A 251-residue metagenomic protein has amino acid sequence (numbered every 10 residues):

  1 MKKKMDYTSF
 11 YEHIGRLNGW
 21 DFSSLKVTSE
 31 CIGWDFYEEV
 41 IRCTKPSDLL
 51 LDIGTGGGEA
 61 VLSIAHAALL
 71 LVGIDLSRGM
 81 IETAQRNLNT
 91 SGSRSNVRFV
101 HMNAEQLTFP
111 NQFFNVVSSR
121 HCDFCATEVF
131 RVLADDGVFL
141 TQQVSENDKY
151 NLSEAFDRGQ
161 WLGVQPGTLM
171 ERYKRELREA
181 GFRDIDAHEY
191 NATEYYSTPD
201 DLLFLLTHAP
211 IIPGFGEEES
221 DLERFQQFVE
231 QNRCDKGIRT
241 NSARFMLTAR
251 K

Functional and structural regions predicted by a protein language model:
M1-F22: N-terminal, positively charged/glycine-rich alpha-helical extensions of SAM-dependent methyltransferases
V27-D48, E59-A60: Conserved alpha-helix/loop element of class I SAM-dependent methyltransferases that forms part of the SAM/SAH-binding
L49-Q106: Class I SAM-dependent methyltransferase SAM/SAH-binding core
E105-V116: A short acidic, Gly/Pro-enriched loop at the edge of an enzyme's catalytic core that lines a small-molecule cofactor
A126-V138: A short glycine-rich, Lys/Arg-flanked "PGG" loop and its adjoining helix->strand segment in the class I
V144-V164: Short, glycine-/aromatic-enriched active-site segment of Class I SAM-dependent methyltransferases
P166-G181: Short alpha-helix
R183-K251: Conserved Class I S-adenosyl-L-methionine
